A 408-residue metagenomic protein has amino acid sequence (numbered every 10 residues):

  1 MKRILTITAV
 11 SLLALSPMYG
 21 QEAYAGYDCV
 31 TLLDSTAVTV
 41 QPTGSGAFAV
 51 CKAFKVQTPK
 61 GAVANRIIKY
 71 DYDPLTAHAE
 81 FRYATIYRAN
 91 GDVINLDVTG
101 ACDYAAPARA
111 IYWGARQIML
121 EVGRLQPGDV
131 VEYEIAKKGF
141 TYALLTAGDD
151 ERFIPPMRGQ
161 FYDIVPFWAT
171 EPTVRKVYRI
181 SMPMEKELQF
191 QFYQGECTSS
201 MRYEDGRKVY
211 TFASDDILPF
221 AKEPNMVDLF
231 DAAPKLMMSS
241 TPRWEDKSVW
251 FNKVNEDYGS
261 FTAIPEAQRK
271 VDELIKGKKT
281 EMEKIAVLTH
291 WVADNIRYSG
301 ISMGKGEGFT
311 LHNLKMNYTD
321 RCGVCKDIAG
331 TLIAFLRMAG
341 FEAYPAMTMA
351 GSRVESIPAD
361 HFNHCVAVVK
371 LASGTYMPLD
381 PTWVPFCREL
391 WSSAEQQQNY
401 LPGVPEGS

Functional and structural regions predicted by a protein language model:
M1-E22: Bacterial Sec-dependent N-terminal signal peptides
Q21-P172, R243: Lumenal/extracellular ectodomains and adaptor appendage modules of the eukaryotic vesicle/secretory system
G46, L125, P172, F261 (+8 more regions): Conserved structured core elements
A89-G91, R124-D129, S181-K186, K279 (+1 more regions): A short, structured loop/turn motif at beta-sheet edges
A115, Q126, T173, D205-R207 (+3 more regions): Short, solvent-exposed loop/turn segments at the edges of secondary structure
R116-E121, V271-K279, L314-C322: Second-shell loop/turn segments in exported
A136-Y142, G148, I154-Y162, P166-G306: Secretory-pathway-linked proteins and extracytosolic
K326-S408: Hydrophobic/aromatic-rich core segments of domains that either
